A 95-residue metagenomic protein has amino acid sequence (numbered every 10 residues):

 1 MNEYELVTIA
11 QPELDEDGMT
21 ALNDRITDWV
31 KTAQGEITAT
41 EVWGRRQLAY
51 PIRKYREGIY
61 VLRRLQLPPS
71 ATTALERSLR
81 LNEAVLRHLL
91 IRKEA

Functional and structural regions predicted by a protein language model:
N2-A95: Structured, basic alpha/beta domains of bacterial-type, RNA-associated proteins
